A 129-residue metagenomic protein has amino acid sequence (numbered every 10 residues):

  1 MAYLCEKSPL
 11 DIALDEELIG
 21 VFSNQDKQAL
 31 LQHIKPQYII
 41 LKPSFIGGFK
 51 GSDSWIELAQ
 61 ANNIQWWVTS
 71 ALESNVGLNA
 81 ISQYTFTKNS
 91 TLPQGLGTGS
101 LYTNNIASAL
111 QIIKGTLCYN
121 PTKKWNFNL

Functional and structural regions predicted by a protein language model:
M1-E6, V21-D26, G47-L58, G77: Active-site-adjacent beta->alpha loops and helix N-cap segments on the catalytic face of soluble alpha/beta enzymes
S8, N62-I64, K88: Helix C-cap/helix->beta junction micro-motif
I12-D15, I39-L41, W66-S70, L92-G97: Hydrophobic faces of well-ordered beta-strands that scaffold small-molecule active sites in alpha/beta enzyme cores
L18-G20, F45-G47, L72-S74, S100: Active-site-proximal loop/turn and secondary-structure-junction residues that shape catalytic pockets, frequently
I34-K35: Short loop/turn motifs at secondary-structure junctions
L41, A59, I81: Conserved, mostly hydrophobic/aromatic
D53-S54, L58-S70: C-terminal EAL-domain catalytic cores of bacterial cyclic di-GMP phosphodiesterases
A71-L129: Flexible C-terminal active-site loop/helix
